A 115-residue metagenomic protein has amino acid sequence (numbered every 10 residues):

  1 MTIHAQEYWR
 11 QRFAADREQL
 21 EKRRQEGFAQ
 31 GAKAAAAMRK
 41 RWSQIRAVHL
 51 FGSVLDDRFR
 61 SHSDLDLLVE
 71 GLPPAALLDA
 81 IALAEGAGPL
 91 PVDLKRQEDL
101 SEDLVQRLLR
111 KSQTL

Functional and structural regions predicted by a protein language model:
M1-Q44, L55-S61, G71-L115: Catalytic core of pol beta-like nucleotidyltransferases
L50-S53: Glycine-rich beta-strand-to-loop/alpha-helix junction loops that act as flexible
